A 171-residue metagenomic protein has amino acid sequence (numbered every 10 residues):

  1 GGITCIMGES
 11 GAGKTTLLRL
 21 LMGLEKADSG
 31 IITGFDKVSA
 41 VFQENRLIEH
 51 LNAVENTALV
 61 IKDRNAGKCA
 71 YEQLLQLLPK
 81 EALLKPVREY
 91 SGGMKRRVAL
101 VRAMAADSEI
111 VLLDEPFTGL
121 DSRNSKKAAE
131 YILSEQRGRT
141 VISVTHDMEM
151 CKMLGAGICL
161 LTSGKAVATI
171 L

Functional and structural regions predicted by a protein language model:
M22: Helix-to-loop junction immediately C-terminal to a conserved catalytic motif
L51-D63: Q-loop/switch helix immediately C-terminal to the Walker
G67-L83: Conserved ABC ATPase "signature" region
P86-Y90: Conserved ABC ATPase signature
V111-E115: Catalytic Walker B motif of ABC-type/P-loop ATPase nucleotide-binding domains
S122-N124: Helix N-cap at the start of a conserved alpha-helix in ABC-type nucleotide-binding domains
R139-V144: Conserved H-loop
